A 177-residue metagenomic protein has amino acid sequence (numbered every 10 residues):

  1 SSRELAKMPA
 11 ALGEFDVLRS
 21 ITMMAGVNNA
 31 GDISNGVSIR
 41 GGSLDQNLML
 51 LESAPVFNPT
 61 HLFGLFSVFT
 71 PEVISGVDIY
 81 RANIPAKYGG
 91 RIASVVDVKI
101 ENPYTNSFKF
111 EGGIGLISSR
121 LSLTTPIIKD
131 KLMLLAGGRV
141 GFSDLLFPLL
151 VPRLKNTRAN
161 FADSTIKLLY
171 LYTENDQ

Functional and structural regions predicted by a protein language model:
S1-P85, V95, K99-N102, D163: Periplasmic N-terminal accessory/gating domains of Gram-negative outer-membrane beta-barrel systems
A6, H61, S107-K109, L150-K155: Extracellular loop and loop/strand-boundary signature of outer-membrane beta-barrel proteins
V17, N35, I92-S94, F108 (+2 more regions): Hydrophobic, lipid-facing positions within transmembrane beta-strands of outer-membrane proteins
L44, A54-V56, E101, I117 (+2 more regions): Structural signature of outer-membrane beta-barrel domains
N47, Y104-N106, R120, K131 (+1 more regions): Residue-level signal for secondary-structure boundary sites
E72-I79, A86, S94-V95, K99-I114 (+1 more regions): Transmembrane beta-strand segments of Gram-negative outer membrane beta-barrel proteins
P85-Y88, L121-S122: Short beta-strand His + acidic residue motifs that chelate non-heme Fe in jelly-roll/DSBH and cupin folds
G115-V140, R153-Q177: Transmembrane beta-barrel wall of Gram-negative outer-membrane proteins
